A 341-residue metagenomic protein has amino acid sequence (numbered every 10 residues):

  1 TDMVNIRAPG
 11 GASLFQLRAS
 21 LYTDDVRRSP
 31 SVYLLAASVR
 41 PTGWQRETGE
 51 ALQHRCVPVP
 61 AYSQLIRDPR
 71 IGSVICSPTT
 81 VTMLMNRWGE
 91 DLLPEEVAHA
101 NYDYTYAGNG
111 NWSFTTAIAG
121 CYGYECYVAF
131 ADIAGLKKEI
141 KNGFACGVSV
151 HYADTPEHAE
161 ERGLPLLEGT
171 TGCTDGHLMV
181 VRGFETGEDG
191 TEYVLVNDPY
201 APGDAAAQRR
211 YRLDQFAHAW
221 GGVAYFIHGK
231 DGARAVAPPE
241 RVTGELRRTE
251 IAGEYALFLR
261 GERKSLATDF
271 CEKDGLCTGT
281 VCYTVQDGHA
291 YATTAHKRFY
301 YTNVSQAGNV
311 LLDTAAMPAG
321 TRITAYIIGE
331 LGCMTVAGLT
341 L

Functional and structural regions predicted by a protein language model:
T1, D269-A292: Extended low-complexity, serine/threonine- and proline-enriched intrinsically disordered segments
D2-V4, K297-L312: Aromatic sugar-binding surface patches on proteins that engage polysaccharides or sugar-phosphate polymers
G10-N109, R247-E250: Active-site-adjacent structural segments surrounding the nucleophilic cysteine of cysteine proteases and isopeptidases
S13-T23, A319-E330: Short, aromatic- and glycine-rich surface loops/edge beta-strands on solvent-exposed regions
L14-D25, P30-G49, G172, F184-A252: Noncatalytic regulatory segments and standalone regulatory/sensor domains
A129-N197, D231-A235: Active-site-adjacent substructure of cysteine-protease-like catalytic cores
L257-K273: Aromatic/hydrophobic beta-strand junction motif of beta-rich domains
G332-L341: Edge beta-strands of extracellular beta-sandwich domains
